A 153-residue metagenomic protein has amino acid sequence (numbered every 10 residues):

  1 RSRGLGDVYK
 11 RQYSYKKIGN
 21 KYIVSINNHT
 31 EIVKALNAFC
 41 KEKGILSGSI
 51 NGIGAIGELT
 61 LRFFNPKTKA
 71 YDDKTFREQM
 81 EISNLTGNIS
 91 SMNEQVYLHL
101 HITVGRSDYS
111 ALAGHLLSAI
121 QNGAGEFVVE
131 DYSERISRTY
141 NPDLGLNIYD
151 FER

Functional and structural regions predicted by a protein language model:
R1-Y9: Single conserved hydrophobic/aromatic residue that forms the stacking wall/gate of nucleotide- or nucleobase-binding
K10-H99, T103-R153: N-terminal intrinsically disordered, cationic/polar leader segments that include organellar targeting peptides
